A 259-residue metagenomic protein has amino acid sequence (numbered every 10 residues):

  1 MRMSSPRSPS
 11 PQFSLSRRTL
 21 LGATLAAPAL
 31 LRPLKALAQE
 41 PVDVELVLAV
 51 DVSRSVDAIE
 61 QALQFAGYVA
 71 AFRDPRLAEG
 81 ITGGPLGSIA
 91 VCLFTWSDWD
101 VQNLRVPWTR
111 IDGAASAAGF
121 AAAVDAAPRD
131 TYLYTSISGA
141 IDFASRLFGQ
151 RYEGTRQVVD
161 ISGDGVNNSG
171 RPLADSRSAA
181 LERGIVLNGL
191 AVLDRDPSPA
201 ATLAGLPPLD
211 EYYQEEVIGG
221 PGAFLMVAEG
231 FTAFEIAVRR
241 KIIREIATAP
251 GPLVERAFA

Functional and structural regions predicted by a protein language model:
M1-L15, A23-A29: N-terminal secretory signal peptides
S14-L15, R32-V44: C-terminal segment of N-terminal export signals and the immediately downstream linker at the start of the mature
E40-R105, A140, V158-S162: Von Willebrand factor
A49-I59, V124-Y134, G163-N167, L203 (+1 more regions): Second-shell loop/turn segments in exported
V101-N103, A118-Q157, G189-A201, P208 (+1 more regions): Von Willebrand factor
Y134-R183, A259: Exposed acidic/Ser/Thr-rich ligand/metal-binding surfaces
V166-Y212: VWA/integrin I-like adhesion module and closely mimicked acidic/polar interface patches used
M226-A259: C-terminal "exit" segments of structured domains
